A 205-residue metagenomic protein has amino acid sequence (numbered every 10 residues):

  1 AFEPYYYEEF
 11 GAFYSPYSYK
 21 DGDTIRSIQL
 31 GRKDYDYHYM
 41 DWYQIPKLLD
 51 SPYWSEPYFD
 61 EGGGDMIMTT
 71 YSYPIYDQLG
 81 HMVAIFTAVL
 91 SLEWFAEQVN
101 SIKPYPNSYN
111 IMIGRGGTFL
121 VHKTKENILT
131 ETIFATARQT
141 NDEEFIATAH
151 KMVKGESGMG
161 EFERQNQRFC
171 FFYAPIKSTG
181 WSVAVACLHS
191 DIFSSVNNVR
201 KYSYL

Functional and structural regions predicted by a protein language model:
A1-M66, F119-N141: Extracellular/periplasmic ligand-sensing ectodomains of membrane signal-transduction proteins
H38-Y39, F95, E144-F145: Amphipathic coiled-coil/heptad-repeat helices and related helical stalk/stem segments that mediate oligomerization
I45, E97-I102, T148-K151: Amphipathic alpha-helical regulatory segments at dimerization interfaces that relay allosteric signals between sensory
G64-K103, V121, C170-A174, G180-S195: Conserved beta-strands of PAS-like sensory domains
Y76-D77, R115-G116, A135-K201: Extracellular/periplasmic juxtamembrane segments that couple receptor/chemosensory ectodomains to their
S203-L205: Selective recognition of signaling/oligomerization transmembrane alpha-helices
